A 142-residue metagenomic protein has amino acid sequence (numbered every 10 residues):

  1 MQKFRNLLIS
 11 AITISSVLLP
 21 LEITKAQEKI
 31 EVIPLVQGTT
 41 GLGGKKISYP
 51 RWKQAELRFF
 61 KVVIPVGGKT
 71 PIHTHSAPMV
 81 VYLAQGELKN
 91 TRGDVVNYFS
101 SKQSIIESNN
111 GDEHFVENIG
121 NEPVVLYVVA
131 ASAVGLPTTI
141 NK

Functional and structural regions predicted by a protein language model:
Q2-F4, I12, S16-E56, I105-I106 (+1 more regions): A short, N-terminal "cap"/entry segment at the start of jelly-roll beta-barrel domains of the cupin/DSBH fold
W52-A55, G67-M79: A short beta-loop-beta micro-motif enriched in histidine and acidic residues
Q54-F59, D94, G111, N121-V124: Extracytoplasmic
F59-K61, V80, S104, V128: Conserved hydrophobic/aromatic beta-strand scaffold that supports enzyme active sites
V62, I72, V81, N97-Y98: Residue "hotspots" at secondary-structure boundaries inside conserved domains
I64, G93-G111: Short acidic-glycine-tyrosine-enriched beta hairpin
S76-D94: Glycine- and acidic-residue-biased ligand/ion/polar-headgroup-sensing regions
N110-G135: Ligand-binding loop in jelly-roll beta-barrel domains
